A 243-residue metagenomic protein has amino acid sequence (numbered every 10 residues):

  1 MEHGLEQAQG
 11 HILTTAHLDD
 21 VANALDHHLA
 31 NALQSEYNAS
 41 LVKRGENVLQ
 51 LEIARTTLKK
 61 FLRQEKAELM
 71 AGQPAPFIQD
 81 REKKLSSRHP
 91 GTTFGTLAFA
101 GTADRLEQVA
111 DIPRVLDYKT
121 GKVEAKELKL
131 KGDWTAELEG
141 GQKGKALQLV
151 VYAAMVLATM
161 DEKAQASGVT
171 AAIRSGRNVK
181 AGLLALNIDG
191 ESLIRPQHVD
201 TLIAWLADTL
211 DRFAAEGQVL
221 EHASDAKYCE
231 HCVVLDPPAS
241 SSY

Functional and structural regions predicted by a protein language model:
M1-Y243: RecB-family 4Fe-4S metal-dependent nuclease core
